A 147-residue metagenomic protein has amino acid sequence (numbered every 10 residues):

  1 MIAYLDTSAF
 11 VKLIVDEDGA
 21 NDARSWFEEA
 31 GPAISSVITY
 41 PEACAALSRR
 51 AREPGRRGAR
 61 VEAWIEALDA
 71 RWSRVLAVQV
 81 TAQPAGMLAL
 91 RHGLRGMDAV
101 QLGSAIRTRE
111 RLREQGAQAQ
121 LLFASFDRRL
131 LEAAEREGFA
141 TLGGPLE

Functional and structural regions predicted by a protein language model:
M1, A30-A33, A70-S73, Q118-L122: Short active-site oxyanion
M1-T39, R50-A63, F139, P145-E147: Short, well-structured N-terminal submotif of metal-dependent ribonuclease cores
I2, Y40, I106-E147: Acidic, PIN/NYN-like endoribonuclease modules and their adjacent C-terminal/linker elements
S8, C44, S48, G86-A89: Amphipathic alpha-helical segments within well-ordered protein domains
F10, T39, T81, Q101 (+1 more regions): Alpha-helix capping/helix-boundary segments
K12, A45-A51, I106-E110: Short glycine/serine- and small hydrophobic-enriched flexible loop segments
I34-S35, G96-A99, S125: Short beta-strand scaffold positions
A70-H92, A99-T108: Acidic catalytic patch
